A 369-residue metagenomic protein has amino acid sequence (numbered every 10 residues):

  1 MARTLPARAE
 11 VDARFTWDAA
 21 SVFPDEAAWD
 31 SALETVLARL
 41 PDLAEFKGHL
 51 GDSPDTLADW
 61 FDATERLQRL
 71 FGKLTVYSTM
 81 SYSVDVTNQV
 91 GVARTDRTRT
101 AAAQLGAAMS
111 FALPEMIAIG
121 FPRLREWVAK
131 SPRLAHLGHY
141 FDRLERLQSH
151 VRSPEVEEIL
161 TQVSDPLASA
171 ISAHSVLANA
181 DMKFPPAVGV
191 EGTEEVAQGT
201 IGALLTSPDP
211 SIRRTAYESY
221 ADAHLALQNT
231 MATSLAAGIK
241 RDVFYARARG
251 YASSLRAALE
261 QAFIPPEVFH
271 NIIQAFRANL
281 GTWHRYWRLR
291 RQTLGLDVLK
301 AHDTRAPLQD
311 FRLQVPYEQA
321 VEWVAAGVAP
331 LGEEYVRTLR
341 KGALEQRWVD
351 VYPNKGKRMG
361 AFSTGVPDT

Functional and structural regions predicted by a protein language model:
M1-H49, R69-E267, N271, A275 (+2 more regions): His/Asp/Glu-rich acidic catalytic environments and adjacent acidic regulatory segments
P41-L70, W283-R291: Charge-dense polyanion-binding interfaces
D59, D303-D310, L344-V351: Amphipathic alpha-helical surface "interface" segments used for docking/oligomerization or membrane association within
L235-A237, H284-L299, E333-T338: Surface-exposed helix-capping loop/turn segments at secondary-structure junctions
A248-S254, L296-A301, S363-D368: Flexible hinge/switch segments at interdomain interfaces of large molecular machines
I272-R285, H302: Long, non-coiled-coil amphipathic alpha-helical linker/lever segments that couple catalytic cores to other domains
R288-L289, T293-A326: Long, K/E/R/D-enriched contiguous segments that form extended
W348-T369: Catalytic zinc-binding patch centered on the HExxH motif and its immediate surroundings that defines zinc-dependent
